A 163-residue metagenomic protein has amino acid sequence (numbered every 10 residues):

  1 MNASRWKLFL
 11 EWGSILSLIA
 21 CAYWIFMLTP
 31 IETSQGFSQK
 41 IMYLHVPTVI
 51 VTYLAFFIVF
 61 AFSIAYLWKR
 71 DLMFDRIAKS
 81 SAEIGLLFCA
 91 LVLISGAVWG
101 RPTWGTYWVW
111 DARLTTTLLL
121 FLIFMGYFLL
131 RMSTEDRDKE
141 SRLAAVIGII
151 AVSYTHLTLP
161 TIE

Functional and structural regions predicted by a protein language model:
M1-S14: N-terminal membrane topogenic signal
A3, W68-K79, E135-E140: Membrane-interface helix-boundary motifs at transmembrane edges
L18-E32: Alpha-helical transmembrane segments of multi-pass membrane proteins
G36-M42, W104-T116, E140-L143: Non-cytosolic membrane-interface motifs at loop->transmembrane helix junctions
V49-F62, L119-R131: Hydrophobic cores of alpha-helical transmembrane segments in multi-pass inner/ER membrane proteins, independent
D75-C89, S95-W99, K139-Y154: Interfacial and helix-entry/exit segments of alpha-helical transmembrane bundles in multi-pass inner-membrane proteins
L87-R131: Membrane-interface helix-loop-helix modules in multi-pass inner-membrane proteins
T155-T161: Conserved small/polar residues in nucleotide/adenosyl-binding loops
